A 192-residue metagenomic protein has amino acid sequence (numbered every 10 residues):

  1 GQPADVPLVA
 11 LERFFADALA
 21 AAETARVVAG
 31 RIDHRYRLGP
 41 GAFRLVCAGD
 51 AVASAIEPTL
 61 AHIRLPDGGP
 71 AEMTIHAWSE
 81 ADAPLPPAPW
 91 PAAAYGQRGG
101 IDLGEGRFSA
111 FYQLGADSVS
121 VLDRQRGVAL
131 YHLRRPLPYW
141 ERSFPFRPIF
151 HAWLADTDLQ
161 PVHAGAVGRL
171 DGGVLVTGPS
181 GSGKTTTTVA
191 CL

Functional and structural regions predicted by a protein language model:
G1-G173: A noncatalytic interaction/capping subdomain that flanks phosphate/NTP-handling catalytic cores
V167-L192: Glycine-rich phosphate-binding P-loop
